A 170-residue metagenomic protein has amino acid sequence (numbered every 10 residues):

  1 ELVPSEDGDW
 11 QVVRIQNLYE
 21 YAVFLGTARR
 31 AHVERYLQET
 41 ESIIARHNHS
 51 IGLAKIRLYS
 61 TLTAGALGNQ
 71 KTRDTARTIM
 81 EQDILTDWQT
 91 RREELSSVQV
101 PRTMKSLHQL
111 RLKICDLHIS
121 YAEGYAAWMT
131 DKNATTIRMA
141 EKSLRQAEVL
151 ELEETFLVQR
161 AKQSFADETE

Functional and structural regions predicted by a protein language model:
E1-R35: Exposed beta-sheet edge and beta->alpha loop/turn motif
W10, G52-K55, W88: Tryptophan-centered motif/residue detector
Q11, T103-S106, M139: Exposed alpha-helical structural elements
I15-Q16, E93, N133: Intrinsically disordered, low-complexity regulatory segments enriched in acidic/serine/proline/glutamine/glycine
Y21-Q82, L110, I114-E170: C-terminal amphipathic alpha-helix
W88-H118: Mature extracytoplasmic domains of secretory-pathway proteins
